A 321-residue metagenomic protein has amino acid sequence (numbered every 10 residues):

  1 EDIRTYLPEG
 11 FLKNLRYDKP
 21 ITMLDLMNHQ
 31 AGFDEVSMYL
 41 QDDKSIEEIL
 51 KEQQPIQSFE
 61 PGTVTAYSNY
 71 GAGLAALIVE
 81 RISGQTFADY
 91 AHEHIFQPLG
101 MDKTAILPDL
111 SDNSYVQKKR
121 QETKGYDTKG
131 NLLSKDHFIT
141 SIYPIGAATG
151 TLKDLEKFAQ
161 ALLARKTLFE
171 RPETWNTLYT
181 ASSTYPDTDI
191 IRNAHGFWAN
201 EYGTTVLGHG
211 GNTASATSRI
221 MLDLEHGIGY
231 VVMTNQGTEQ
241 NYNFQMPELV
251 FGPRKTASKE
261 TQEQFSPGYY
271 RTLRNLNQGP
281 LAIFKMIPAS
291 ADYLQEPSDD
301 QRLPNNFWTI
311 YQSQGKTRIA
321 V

Functional and structural regions predicted by a protein language model:
E1, E60, R318-V321: Short, intrinsically disordered, charge-balanced linker/junction segments flanking boundaries in proteins
D2-F11: Acidic helix-start/capping segments at beta-turn-to-alpha-helix junctions
N14-I220: Short, surface-exposed loop or secondary-structure junction motifs that flank catalytic or metal-binding residues
L163, T213-A214, N235-T238, N277: Short, glycine-/Ser/Thr-/acidic-enriched flexible segments
H209, R219-N235: Short, well-ordered beta-strand elements
L224, M233-Q236, T272-R274, Q312: Active-site proximal loops enriched in glycine and acidic residues that flank catalytic Cys/His/Asp and coordinate
V232-T256: Short, structured interface segments
L249-V321: Peripheral terminal and inter-domain segments
